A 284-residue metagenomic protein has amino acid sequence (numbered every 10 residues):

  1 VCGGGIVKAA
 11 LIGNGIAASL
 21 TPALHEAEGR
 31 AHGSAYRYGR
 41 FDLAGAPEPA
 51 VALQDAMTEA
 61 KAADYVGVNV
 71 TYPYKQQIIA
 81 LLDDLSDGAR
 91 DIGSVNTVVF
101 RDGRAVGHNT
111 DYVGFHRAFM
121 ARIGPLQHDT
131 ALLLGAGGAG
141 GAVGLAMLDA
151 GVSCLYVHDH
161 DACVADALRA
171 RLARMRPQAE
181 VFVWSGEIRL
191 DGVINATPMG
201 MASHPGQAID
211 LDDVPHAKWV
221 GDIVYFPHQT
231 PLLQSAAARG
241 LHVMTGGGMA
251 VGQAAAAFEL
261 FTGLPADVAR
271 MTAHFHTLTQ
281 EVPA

Functional and structural regions predicted by a protein language model:
C2-I123: Phosphate/diphosphate ligand-binding glycine-rich loop within oxidoreductases
G13-G15, G107-N109, F119, Q127-V152 (+1 more regions): Glycine-rich adenosine-cofactor-binding loop
A17-A18, A162-C163, P227: Helix N-cap at the beta1-alpha1 junction of Rossmann-like dinucleotide-binding domains, i.e., the first residues
R101, G124-T130, H216: Short helix-loop-beta connector
V113, K218-V268, H274: Rossmann-fold NAD(P)-binding glycine/threonine-rich loop
D149-C154, R239-H242: Conserved S-adenosyl-L-methionine
V152-L172: NAD(P)-binding Rossmann-fold cofactor-contacting core
R174-M244: Rossmann-like adenosine-cofactor binding region
